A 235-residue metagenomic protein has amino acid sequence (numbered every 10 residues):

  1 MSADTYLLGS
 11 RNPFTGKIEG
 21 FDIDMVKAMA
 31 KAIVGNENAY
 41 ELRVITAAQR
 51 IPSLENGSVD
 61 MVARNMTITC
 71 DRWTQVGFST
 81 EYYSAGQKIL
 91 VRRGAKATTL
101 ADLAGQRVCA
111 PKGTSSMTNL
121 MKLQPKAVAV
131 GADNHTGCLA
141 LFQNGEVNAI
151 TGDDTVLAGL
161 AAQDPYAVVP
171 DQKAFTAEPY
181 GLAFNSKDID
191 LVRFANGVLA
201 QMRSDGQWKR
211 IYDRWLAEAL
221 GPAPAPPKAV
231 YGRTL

Functional and structural regions predicted by a protein language model:
M1-S2, L8, I18-E19, L100-T114 (+1 more regions): Short loop->beta-strand "edge-of-pocket" segments that line small-molecule binding or catalytic clefts across diverse
M1-V62: Extracytoplasmic small-molecule ligand-binding "clamshell" domains of the periplasmic binding protein/Venus flytrap
R11-T15, K27-N38, S116-D133, A161-A162: Ligand-binding cleft/hinge of the Venus flytrap
I23-K27, K31-I33, T114, G181-L220: Extended ligand-binding regions for polar small-molecule ligands
A39-D102: Acidic, polar ligand-binding/catalytic clefts
Y40-P52, A95-K96, V130-A140, N144 (+1 more regions): Short helix-initiation/N-cap motifs at beta->coil->alpha
Q49, R64-T74, N119-K122, T136 (+1 more regions): A ligand-binding cleft/hinge motif common to bilobed small-molecule-binding domains
Y83-V91, A158-A200, E218-L235: Periplasmic-binding protein-like
